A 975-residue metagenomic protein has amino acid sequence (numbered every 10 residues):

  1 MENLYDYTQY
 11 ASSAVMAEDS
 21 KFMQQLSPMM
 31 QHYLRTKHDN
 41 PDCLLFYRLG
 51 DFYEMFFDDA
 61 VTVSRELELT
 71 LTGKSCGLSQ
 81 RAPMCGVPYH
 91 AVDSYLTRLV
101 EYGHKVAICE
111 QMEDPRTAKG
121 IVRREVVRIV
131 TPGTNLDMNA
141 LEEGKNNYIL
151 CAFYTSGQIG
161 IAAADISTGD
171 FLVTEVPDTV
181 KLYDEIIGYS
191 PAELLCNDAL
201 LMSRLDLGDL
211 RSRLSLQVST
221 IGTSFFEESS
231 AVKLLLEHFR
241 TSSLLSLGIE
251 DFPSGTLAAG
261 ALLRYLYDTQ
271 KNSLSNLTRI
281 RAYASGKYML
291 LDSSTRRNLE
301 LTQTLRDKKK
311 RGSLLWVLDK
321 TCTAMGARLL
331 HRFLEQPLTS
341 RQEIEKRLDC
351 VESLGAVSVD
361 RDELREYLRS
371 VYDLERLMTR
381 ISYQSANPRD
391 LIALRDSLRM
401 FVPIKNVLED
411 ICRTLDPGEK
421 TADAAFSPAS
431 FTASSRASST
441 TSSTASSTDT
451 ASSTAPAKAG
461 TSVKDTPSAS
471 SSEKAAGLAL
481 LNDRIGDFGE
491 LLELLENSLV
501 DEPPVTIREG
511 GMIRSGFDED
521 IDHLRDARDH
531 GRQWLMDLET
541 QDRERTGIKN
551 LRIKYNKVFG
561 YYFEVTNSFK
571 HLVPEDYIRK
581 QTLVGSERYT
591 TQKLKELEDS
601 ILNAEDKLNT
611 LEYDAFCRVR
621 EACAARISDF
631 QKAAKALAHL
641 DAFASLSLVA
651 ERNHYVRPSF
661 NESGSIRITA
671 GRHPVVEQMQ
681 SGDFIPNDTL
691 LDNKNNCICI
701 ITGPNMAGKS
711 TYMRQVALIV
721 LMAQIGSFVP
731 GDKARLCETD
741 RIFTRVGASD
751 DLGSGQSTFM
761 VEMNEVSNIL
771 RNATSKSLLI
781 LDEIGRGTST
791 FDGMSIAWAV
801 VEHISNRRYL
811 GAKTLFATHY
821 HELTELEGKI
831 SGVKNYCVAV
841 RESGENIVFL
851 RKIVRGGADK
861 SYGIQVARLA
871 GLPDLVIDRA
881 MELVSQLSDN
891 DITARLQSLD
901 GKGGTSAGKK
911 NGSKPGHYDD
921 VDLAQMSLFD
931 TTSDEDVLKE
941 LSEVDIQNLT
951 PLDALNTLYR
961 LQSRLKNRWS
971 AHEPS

Functional and structural regions predicted by a protein language model:
M1-Q24, A425-A429, S435-T441, S447-T466 (+1 more regions): Acidic, low-complexity intrinsically disordered tails
E2-S353, D362, R369, D373-T379 (+3 more regions): Charged catalytic and DNA/RNA-contacting regions of genome-maintenance and nucleic-acid-processing enzymes
F57-A60, Y102, F252, C322 (+7 more regions): ATPase nucleotide-binding head domains, primarily ABC-like/P-loop NTPase cores
Y383, N387, S397-M400, L480 (+3 more regions): Charged, surface-exposed helical/loop "interaction arms" that form contiguous linear patches used for dimerization
Y383-N406, I578-S586, V656, S970-S975: Short secondary-structure subsegments characteristic of cysteine-rich extracellular domains
S498-V505, Y561-Y577: Cytosolic, long alpha-helical scaffolding segments
L499-V500, P504, L583, E587-E621: Extended, charged coiled-coil "arm/hinge" scaffolds of SMC/Rad50-like chromosome-maintenance ATPases and other large
